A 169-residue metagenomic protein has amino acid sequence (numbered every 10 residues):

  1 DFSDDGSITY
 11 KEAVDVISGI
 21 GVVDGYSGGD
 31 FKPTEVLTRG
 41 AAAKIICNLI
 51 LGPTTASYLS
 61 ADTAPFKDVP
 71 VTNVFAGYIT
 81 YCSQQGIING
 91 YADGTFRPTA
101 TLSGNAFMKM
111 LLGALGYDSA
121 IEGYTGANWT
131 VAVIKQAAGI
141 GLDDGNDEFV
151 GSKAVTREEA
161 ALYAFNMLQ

Functional and structural regions predicted by a protein language model:
D1-K11, D24-A43, C47-A76, Q85-N105 (+2 more regions): Feature responds to low-complexity, polar/acidic, surface-exposed segments characteristic of secreted/exported proteins
V14-V23: Mature N-terminal segment immediately following signal peptide/propeptide cleavage in secreted/periplasmic
E158, L162-Y163: Surface-exposed binding/hinge segments that line and control ligand-binding clefts or catalytic entry sites
